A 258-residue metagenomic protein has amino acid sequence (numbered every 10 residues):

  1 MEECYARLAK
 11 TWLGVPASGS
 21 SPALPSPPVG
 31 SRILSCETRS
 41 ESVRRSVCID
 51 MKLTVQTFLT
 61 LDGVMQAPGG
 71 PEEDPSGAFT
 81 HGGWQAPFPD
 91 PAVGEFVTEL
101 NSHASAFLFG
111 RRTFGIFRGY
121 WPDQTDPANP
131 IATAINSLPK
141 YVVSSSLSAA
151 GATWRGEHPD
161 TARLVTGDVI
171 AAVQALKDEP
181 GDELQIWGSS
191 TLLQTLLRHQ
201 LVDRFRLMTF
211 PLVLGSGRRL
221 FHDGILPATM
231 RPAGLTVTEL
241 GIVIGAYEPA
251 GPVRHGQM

Functional and structural regions predicted by a protein language model:
R7, R32, R39, R44-R45: Basic polycationic patches enriched in arginine
V15-S20, S31: Short, positively charged low-complexity motifs
S20-S21, E72: Alpha-helical transmembrane segments and their juxtamembrane interfaces
V47-R204, P211-M258: Portal/gating segments that form or line small-molecule/metal binding sites
